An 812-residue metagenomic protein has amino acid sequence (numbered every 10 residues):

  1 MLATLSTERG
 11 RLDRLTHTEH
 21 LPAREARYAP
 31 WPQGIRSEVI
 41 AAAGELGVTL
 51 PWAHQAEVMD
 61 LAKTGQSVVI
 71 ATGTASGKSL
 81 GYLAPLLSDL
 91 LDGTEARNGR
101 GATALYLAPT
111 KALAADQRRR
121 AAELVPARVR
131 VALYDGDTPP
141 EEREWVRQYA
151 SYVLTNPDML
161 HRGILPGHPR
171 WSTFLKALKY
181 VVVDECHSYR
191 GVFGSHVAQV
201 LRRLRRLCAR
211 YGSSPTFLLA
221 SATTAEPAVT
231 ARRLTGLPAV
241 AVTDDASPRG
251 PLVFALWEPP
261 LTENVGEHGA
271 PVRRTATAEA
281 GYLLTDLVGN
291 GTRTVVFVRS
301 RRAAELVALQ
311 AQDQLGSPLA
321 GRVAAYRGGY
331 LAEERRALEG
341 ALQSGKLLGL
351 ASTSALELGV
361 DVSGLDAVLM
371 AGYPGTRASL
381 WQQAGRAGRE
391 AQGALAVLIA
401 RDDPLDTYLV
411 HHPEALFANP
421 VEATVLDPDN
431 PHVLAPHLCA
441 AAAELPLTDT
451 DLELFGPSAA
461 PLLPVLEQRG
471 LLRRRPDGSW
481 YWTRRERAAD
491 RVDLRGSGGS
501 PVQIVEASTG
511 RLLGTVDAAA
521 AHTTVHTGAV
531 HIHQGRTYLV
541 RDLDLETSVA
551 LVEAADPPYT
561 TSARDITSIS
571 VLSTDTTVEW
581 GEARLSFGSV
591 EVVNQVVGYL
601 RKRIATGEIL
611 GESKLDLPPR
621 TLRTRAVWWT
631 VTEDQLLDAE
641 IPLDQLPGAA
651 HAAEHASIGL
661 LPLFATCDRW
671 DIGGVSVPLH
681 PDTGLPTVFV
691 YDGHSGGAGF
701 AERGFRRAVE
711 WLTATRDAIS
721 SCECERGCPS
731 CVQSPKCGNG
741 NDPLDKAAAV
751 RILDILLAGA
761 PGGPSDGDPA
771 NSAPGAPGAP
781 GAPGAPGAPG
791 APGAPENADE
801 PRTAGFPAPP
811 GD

Functional and structural regions predicted by a protein language model:
A3-L46, L50-A53, E57, K63-V69 (+4 more regions): Helicase motor core with emphasis on the C-terminal RecA-like subdomain
E57-V58, V68, H531, Y538: Generic structural signal for buried aliphatic residues
R293, V578-V590, K602, A758-D768 (+1 more regions): Long, charge-rich boundary regions
G393-A396, D402-L416, D427, H437-D449 (+4 more regions): Extended Lys/Arg-rich polyanion-binding regions
C722-C731: Short cysteine clusters
S734: Cys/His-rich metal-chelating microdomains
C737-G738: Short, non-ligating residues that shape and space the ligands of small metal-coordination modules and catalytic
G762, G767, S772-R802, A808: Small-residue-biased low-complexity repeat regions
